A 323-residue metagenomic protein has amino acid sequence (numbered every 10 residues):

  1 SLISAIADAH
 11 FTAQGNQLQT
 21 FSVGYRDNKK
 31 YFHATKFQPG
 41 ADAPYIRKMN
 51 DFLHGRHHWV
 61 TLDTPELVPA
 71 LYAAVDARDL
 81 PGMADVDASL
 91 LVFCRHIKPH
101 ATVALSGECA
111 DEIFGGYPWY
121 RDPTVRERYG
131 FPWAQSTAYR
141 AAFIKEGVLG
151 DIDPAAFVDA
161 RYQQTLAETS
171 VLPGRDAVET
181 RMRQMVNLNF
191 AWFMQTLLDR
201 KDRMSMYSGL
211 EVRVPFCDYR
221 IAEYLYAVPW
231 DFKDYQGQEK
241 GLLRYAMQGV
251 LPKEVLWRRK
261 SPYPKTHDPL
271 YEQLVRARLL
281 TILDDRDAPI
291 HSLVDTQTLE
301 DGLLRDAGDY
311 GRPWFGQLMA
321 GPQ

Functional and structural regions predicted by a protein language model:
L2-P44: ATP-dependent adenylation/pyrophosphate-handling site
I6-A7, K36-Q38, A74-D76, P118-V125: Short secondary-structure boundary/capping segments
Q17-V23, F37-A77, D159-L172: A conserved beta-strand->alpha-helix junction
K29, E66-A70, E112-G116, R121 (+1 more regions): Short catalytic/ligand-binding loop motif for oxyanion handling, primarily in non-cytosolic enzymes, centered on
K29-Q38, H58-T61, D231-K233, P289: Acyl-group handling in specialized metabolite and lipid biosynthesis
V86, V103-L105, W133-Q323: Adenosyl-5′-phosphate
R95-P99, G107: Active-site nucleotide-sugar/metal-binding loop of Leloir-type enzymes
F114-R140: A mobile, often basic/glycine-rich helix-loop segment that functions as the active-site lid/recognition loop
